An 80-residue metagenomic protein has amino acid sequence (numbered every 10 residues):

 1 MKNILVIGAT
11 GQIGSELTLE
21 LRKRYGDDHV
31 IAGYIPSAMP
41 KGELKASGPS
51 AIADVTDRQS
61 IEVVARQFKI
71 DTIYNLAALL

Functional and structural regions predicted by a protein language model:
K2-G26: N-terminal Rossmann NAD(P)H-binding glycine-rich loop of SDR-like oxidoreductase domains
L5, I31, A51: Conserved Rossmann-like nucleotide-binding pocket used by diverse enzymes that bind dinucleotide cofactors
I7, G33, I73-A77: SDR active-site strand-loop-helix element
E20, I31-Y34, D54: Eukaryote-specific, intrinsically disordered low-complexity regulatory segments in nuclear proteins, enriched
Y25-P40: Conserved glycine-rich Rossmann-like NAD(P)H-binding loop of the short-chain dehydrogenase/reductase
M39-E43, S60: Acidic helix N-cap motif at the loop->helix transition within catalytic regions of sugar-transfer enzymes
K45-D57: Rossmann-fold cofactor-recognition segment
V55-L80: NAD(P)H-binding glycine-rich loop region in Rossmannoid oxidoreductase-like domains and their noncatalytic homologs
